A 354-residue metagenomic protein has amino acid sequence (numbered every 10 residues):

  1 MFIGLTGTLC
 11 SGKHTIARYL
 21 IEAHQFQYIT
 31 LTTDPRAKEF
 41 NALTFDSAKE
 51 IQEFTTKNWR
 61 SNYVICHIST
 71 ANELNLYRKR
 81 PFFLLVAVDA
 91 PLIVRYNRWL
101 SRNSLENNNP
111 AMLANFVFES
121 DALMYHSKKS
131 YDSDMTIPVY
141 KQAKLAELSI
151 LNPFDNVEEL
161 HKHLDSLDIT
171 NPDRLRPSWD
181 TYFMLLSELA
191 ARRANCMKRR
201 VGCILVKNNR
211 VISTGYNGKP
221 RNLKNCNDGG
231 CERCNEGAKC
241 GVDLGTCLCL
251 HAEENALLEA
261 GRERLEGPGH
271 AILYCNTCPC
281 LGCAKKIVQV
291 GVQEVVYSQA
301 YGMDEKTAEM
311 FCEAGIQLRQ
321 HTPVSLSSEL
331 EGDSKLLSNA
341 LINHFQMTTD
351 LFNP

Functional and structural regions predicted by a protein language model:
M1-L5, N58-C66, A271: Generic beta-sheet signal
F2-S11, T15-T33, A42-T44, I93 (+1 more regions): Zinc-dependent deaminase catalytic domain
G4, A48-F54, I68, E73-F83 (+3 more regions): Nucleotidyltransferase catalytic core that binds NTPs
Y19, A23-S69, E73: ATP-dependent small-molecule kinase phosphotransfer cores that center on conserved nucleotide phosphate-binding segments
F54-E106: ATP-dependent NMP and nucleoside kinases share a basic, alpha-helical "lid"
R60-S61, P81-F82, A143-E147, P153 (+1 more regions): Short, well-ordered alpha-helix to beta-strand connector turns
A71-L74, V94-L164: Small-molecule kinase domains that catalyze NTP-dependent phosphoryl transfer to phosphate-bearing small molecules
L76-Y77, Y140-Q142, K286, M310: Hydrophobic/aromatic ligand-binding patch that stacks against planar heteroaromatic rings of cofactors or nucleotides
